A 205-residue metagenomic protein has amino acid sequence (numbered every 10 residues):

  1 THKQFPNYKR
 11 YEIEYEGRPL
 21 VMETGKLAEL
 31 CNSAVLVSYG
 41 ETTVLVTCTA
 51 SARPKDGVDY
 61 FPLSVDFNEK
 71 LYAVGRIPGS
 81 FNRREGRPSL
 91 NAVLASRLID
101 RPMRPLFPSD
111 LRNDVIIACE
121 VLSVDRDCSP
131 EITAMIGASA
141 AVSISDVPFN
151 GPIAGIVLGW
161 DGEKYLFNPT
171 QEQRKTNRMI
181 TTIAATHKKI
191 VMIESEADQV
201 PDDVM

Functional and structural regions predicted by a protein language model:
T1-E29, A34-V35: Short, Gly/Pro- and small/polar-rich lid/capping loops
K3, Y11-E12, P19, G57 (+5 more regions): Catalytic cores of large soluble enzymes that bind and process phosphate-bearing ligands
I13, E23-K26, V35-Y39, V44-A52 (+2 more regions): Short beta-strand elements
T24-G25, N32-A34, C48-A50, D56-D59 (+5 more regions): Short acidic, glycine/serine/threonine-rich loops at helix termini
N32-I116, V121-S123, C128: Glycine-rich, flexible beta-strand/loop modules in the N-terminal catalytic cores of phosphate-handling
P102, T133-S145: Stable alpha-helical structural segments in soluble proteins, enriched in small hydrophobic residues
D146-M205: Mobile "lid/hinge" segments at catalytic clefts and subdomain interfaces of large enzymes
